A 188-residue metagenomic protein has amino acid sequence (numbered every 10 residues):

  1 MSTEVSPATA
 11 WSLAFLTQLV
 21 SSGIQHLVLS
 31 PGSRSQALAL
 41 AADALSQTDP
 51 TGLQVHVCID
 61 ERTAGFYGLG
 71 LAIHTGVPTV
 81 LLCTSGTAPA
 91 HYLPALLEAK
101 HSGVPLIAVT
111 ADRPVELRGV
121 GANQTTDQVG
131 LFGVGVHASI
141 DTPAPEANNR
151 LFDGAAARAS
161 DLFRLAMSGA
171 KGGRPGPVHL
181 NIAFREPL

Functional and structural regions predicted by a protein language model:
S2-L188: N-terminal alpha/beta PP-like core and its mobile active-site loop of ThDP/TPP-dependent enzymes
